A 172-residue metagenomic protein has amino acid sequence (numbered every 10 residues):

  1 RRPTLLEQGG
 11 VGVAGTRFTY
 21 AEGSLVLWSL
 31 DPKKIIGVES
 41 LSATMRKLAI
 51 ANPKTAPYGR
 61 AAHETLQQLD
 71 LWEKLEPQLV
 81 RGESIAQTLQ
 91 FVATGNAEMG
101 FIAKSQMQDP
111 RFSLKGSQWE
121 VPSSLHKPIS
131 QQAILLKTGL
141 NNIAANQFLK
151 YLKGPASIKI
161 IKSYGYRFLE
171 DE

Functional and structural regions predicted by a protein language model:
R1-E172: Exported/periplasmic ABC-transporter solute-binding proteins
